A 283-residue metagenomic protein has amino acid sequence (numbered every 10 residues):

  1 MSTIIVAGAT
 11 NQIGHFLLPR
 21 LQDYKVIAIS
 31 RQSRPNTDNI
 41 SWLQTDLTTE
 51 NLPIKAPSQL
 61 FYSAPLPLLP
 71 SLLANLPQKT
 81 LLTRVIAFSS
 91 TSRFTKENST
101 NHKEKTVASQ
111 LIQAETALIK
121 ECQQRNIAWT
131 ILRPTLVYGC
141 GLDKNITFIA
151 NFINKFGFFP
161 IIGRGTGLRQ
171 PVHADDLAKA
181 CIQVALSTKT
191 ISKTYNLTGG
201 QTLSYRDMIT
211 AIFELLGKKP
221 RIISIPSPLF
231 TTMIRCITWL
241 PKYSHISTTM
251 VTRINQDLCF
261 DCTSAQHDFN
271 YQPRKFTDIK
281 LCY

Functional and structural regions predicted by a protein language model:
T3-Q22: N-terminal Rossmann NAD(P)H-binding glycine-rich loop of SDR-like oxidoreductase domains
K25-S33: Conserved glycine-rich Rossmann-like NAD(P)H-binding loop of the short-chain dehydrogenase/reductase
R34-T80, T91-N101: NAD(P)H-binding glycine-rich loop region in Rossmannoid oxidoreductase-like domains and their noncatalytic homologs
K105-T130, C140-D143, T147: Active-site Tyr-X1-5-Lys
D143-F148, I162-A185, K193: Substrate-positioning beta->alpha
A150-I162: A short C-terminal helix-loop "cap" of Rossmann-like NAD(P)-dependent dehydrogenase/epimerase domains
S187-S244, C262, H267-Y283: Mid/C-terminal beta-alpha module of Rossmann-like enzyme folds, strongest in SDR-family dehydrogenases/epimerases
